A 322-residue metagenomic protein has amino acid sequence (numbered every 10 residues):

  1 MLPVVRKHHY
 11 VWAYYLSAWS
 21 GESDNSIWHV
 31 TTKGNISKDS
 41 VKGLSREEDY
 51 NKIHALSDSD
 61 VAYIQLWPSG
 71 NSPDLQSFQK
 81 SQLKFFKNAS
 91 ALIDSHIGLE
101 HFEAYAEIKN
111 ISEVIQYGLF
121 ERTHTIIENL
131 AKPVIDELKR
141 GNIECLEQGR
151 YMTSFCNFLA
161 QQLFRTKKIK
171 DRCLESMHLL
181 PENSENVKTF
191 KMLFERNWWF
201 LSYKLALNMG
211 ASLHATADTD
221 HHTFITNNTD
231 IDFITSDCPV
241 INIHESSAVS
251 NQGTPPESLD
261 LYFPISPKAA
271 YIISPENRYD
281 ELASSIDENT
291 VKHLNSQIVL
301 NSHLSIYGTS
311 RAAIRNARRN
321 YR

Functional and structural regions predicted by a protein language model:
M1-R322: Alpha-helical structural context detector biased toward long hydrophobic helices
